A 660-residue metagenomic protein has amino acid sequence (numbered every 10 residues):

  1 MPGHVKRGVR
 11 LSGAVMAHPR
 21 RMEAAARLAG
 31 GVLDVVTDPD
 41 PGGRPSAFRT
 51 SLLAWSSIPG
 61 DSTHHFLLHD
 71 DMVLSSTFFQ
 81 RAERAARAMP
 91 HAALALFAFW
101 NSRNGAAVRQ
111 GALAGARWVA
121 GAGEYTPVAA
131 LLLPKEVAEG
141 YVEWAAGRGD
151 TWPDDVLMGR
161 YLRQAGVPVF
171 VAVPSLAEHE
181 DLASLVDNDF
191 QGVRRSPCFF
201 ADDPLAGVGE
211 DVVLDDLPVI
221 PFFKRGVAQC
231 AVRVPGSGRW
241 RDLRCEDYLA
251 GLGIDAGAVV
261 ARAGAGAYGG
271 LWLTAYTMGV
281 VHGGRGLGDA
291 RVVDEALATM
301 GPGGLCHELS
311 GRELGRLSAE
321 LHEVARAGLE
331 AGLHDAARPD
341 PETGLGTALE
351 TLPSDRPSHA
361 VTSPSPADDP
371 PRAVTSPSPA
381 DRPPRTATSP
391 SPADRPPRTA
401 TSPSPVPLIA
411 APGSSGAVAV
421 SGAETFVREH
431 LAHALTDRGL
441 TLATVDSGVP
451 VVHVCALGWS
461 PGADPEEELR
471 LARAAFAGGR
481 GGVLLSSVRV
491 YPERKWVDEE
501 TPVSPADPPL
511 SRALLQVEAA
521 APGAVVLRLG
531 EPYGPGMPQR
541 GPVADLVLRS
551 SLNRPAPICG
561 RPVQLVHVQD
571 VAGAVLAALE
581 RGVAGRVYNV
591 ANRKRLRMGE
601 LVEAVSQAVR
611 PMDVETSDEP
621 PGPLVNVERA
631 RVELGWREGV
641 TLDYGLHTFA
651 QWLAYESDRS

Functional and structural regions predicted by a protein language model:
P2-L68, M72-G344, A348-L352, R438 (+1 more regions): Peripheral/terminal regions associated with large enzymatic or DNA-binding modules
E342, P353, P357-S358, P371 (+4 more regions): Amphipathic terminal alpha-helices
S421-G422, P492, Y533-G536, P557-V566 (+4 more regions): Glycine-rich Rossmann NAD(P)(H)-binding loop
A432, A574-A577, R581-P621, N626-V627: Mid/C-terminal beta-alpha module of Rossmann-like enzyme folds, strongest in SDR-family dehydrogenases/epimerases
A443-G478, V490-W496: NAD(P)H-binding glycine-rich loop region in Rossmannoid oxidoreductase-like domains and their noncatalytic homologs
S504-L527: Active-site Tyr-X1-5-Lys
A519-V563, V568, V605: NAD(P)-dependent short-chain dehydrogenase/reductase
V568, R597-E603, S617-T648, E656: Conserved C-terminal active-site "lid" loop/helix of NAD(P)H-dependent oxidoreductases that clamps the redox cofactor
